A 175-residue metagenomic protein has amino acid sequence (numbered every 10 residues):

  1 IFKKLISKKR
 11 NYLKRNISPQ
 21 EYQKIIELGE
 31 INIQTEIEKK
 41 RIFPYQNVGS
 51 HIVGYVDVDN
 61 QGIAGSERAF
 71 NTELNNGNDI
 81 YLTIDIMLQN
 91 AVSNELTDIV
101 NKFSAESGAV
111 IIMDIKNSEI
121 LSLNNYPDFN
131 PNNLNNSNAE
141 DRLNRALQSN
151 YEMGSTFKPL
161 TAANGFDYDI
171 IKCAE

Functional and structural regions predicted by a protein language model:
K4-N78, L82: Small/polar-residue-rich segments within soluble enzyme cores
T35, V53, S66, N124 (+3 more regions): Long, contiguous hydrophobic alpha-helical segments, chiefly transmembrane helices and signal peptides
E38, M113, L121-N124: Basic, glycine-enriched DNA-binding surface that flanks or lies within the catalytic cores of DNA
Q46, A64, L121-Y126, N133 (+1 more regions): Short, solvent-exposed loop/turn and secondary-structure capping segments
V56-D59, S122-D128: Short beta->alpha transition motifs characteristic of CBS
N76-I115, P131-E175: Active-site loop and adjoining helix of the penicillin-binding protein/serine DD-peptidase-beta-lactamase fold
